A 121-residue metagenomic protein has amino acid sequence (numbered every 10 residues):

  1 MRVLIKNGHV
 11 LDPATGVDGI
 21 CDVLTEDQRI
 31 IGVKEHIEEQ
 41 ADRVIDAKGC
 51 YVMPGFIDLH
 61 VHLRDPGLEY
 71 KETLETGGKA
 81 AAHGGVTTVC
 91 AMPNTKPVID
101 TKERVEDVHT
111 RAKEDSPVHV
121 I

Functional and structural regions predicted by a protein language model:
M1-L4, H9-G55: Histidine-rich, glycine-flanked metal-binding segment
E39, D115-P117: Short, well-ordered coil/turn elements that cap or connect secondary structure elements
C50-D115: Metal-associated gating/positioning segment near the N- to mid-region
H119-I121: Short, intrinsically disordered, charge-balanced linker/junction segments flanking boundaries in proteins
